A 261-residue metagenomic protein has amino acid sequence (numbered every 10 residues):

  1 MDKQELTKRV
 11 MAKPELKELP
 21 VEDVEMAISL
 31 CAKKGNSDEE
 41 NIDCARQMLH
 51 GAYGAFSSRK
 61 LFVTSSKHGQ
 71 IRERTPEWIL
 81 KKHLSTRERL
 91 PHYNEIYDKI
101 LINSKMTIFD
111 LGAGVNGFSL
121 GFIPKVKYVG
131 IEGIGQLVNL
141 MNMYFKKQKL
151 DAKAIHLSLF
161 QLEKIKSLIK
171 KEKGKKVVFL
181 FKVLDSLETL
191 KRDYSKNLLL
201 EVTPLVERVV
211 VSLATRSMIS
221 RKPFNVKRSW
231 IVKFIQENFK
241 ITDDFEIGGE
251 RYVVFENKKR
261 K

Functional and structural regions predicted by a protein language model:
A32-N103: Conserved Class I S-adenosyl-L-methionine-dependent methyltransferase catalytic core
K105-N116: Conserved class I S-adenosyl-L-methionine
G114-V126: Conserved SAM-binding loop of SAM-dependent methyltransferases across substrates and taxa, primarily the Class I
K127-G133: Conserved SAM-binding motif I beta-strand of class I
N139-K175, L187: S-adenosyl-L-methionine
K176-K191: A short SAM/SAH-binding and catalytic strip from SAM-dependent methyltransferases
V206-R216: Conserved beta-strand signature within the Rossmann-like core of class I S-adenosyl-L-methionine
S220-K261: Class I S-adenosyl-L-methionine
